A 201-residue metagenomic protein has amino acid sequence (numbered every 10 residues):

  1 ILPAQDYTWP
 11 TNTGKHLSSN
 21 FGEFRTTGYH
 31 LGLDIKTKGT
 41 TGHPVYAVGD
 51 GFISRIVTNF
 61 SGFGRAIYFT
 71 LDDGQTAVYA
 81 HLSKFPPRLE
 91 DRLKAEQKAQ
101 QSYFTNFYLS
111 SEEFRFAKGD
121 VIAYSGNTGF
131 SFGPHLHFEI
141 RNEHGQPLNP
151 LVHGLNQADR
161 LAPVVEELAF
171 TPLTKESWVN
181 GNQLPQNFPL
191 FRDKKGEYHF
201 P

Functional and structural regions predicted by a protein language model:
L2-Q75, F85, S102-T105, L109-E112 (+3 more regions): Surface-exposed, glycine-biased beta-strand/turn segments
A77-L93: Beta-strand/loop nucleic-acid-binding surfaces
L93-F104: A solvent-exposed, charged loop/short amphipathic helix patch at secondary-structure junctions
G133-I140: Histidine-centered catalytic micro-motifs
I140-N142, Q157: Short, compositionally biased serine/threonine- and acidic-rich segments at solvent-exposed termini, linkers, or domain
